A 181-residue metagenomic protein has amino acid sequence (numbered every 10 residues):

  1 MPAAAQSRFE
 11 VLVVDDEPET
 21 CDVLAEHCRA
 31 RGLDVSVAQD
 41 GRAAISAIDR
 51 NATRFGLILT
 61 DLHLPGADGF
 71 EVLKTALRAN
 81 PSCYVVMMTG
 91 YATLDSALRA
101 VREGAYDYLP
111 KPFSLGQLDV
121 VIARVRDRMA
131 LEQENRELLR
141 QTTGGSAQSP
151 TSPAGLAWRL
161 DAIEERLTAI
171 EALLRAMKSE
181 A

Functional and structural regions predicted by a protein language model:
R8-E19, L24-C28, I58: Conserved acidic segment of CheY-like receiver
E17, L62-H63, Y84: The short loop immediately C-terminal to the conserved phospho-acceptor aspartate in CheY-like receiver
V37-L57: Acidic, metal-coordinating helix/loop segments flanking the phosphotransfer/catalytic sites of two-component signaling
S46-D49, F70-S82: Short amphipathic alpha-helix used as the core "switch/output" element in two-component signaling
D61, T89: Active-site residues of response regulator receiver
T93-D95, F113-I122: C-terminal output helix
R140-A181: C-terminal output/effector regions of signal-responsive regulators
